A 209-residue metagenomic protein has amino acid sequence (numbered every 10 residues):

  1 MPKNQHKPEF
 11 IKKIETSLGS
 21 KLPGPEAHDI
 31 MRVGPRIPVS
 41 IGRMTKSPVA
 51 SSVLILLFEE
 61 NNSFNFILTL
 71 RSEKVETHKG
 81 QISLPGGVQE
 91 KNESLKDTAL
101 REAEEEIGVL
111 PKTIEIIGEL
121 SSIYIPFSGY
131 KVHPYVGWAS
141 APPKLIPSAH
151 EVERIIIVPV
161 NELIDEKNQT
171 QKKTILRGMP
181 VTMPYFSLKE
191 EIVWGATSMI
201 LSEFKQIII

Functional and structural regions predicted by a protein language model:
M1-S83, V88-E105, V109-E119, I123-P142 (+1 more regions): N-terminal leader/linker segments that precede catalytic domains of diphosphate-processing enzymes
P147-S187: NUDIX/MutT-family hydrolases
